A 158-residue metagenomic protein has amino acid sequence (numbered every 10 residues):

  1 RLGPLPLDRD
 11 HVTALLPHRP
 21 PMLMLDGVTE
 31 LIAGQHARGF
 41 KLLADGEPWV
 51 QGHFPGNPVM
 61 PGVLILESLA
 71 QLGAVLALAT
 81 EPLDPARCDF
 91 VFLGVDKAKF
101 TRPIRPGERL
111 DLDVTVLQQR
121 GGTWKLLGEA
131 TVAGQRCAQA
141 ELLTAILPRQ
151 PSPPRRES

Functional and structural regions predicted by a protein language model:
R1-V59, D84-D89, T101-R105, L117-T123 (+2 more regions): Non-catalytic linker/capping segments at the edges of enzyme domains
G34, L64, S68, T123-K125: An amphipathic alpha-helix/helix-turn recognition signal
V59-P85: Active-site helix/loop of acyl-thioester processing domains in fatty-acid/polyketide metabolism, spanning hotdog-fold
A79, L83, V91-K99: Conserved short alpha-helical segments that host acidic/polar catalytic motifs at enzyme active sites
L127-E129: Generic short beta-strand
